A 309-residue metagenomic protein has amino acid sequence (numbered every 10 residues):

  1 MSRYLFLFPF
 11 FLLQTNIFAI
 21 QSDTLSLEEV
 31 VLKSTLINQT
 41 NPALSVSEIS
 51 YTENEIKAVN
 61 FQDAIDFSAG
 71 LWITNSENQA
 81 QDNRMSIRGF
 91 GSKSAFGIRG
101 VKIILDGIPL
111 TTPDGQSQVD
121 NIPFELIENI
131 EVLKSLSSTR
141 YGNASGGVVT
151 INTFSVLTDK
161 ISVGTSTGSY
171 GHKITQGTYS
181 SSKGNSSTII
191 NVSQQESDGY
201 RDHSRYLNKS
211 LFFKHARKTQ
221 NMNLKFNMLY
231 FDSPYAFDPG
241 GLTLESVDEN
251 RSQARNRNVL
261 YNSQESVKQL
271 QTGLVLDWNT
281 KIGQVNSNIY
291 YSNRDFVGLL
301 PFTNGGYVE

Functional and structural regions predicted by a protein language model:
E28, N83, G147, D159-I161 (+5 more regions): Hydrophobic, lipid-facing positions within transmembrane beta-strands of outer-membrane proteins
E28-I56, Q81-S86, V101: N-terminal periplasmic "start-of-domain" segments of outer-membrane beta-barrel proteins
I65, I130-V132, V149-I151: Non-catalytic regulatory/gating segments with a bias toward low-complexity or hydrophobic composition
D66-I108: Extracytoplasmic beta-strand/coil segments of soluble accessory domains associated with Gram-negative outer-membrane
V101, I108-K134, F154: Short acidic/polar hinge/loop motifs at secondary-structure boundaries that mediate gating or recognition
S138, G147-S181, N191-V192, S197-R201: Short strand-turn segments of transmembrane beta-barrel domains in outer membranes, especially the first one or two
V163-T167, I190-Q194, F226-D232, S287-Y291: Transmembrane beta-barrel strands of outer-membrane/channel proteins
S197-S204, N223-W278, N293-E309: Flexible loop and strand-edge segments within Gram-negative outer membrane beta-barrel domains
